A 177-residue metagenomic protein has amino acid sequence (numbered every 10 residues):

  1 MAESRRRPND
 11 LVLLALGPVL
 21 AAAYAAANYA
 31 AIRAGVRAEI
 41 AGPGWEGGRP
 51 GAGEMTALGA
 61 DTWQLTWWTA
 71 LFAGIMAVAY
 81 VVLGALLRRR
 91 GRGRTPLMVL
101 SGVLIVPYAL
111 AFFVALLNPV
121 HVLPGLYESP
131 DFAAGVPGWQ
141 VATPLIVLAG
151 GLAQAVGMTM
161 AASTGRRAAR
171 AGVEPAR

Functional and structural regions predicted by a protein language model:
M1-R177: Topology signature of small-to-medium multi-pass alpha-helical membrane proteins
